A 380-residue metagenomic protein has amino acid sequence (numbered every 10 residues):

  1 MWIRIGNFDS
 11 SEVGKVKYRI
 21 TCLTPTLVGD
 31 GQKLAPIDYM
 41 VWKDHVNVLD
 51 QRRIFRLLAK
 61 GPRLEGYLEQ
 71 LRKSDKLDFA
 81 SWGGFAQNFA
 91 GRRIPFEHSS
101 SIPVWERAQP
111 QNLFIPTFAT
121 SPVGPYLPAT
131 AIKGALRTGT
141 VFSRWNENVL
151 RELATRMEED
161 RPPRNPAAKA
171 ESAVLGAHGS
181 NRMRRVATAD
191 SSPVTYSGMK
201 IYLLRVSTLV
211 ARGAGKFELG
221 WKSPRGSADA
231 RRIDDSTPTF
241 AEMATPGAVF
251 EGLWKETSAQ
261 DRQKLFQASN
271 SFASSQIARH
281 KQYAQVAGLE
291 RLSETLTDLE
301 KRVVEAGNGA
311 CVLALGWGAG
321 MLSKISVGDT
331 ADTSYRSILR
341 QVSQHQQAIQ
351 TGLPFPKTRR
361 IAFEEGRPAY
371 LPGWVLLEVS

Functional and structural regions predicted by a protein language model:
M1-S380: Basic, Gly/Ser/Thr-rich N-terminal segments that form RNA-phosphate-binding interfaces in CRISPR RAMP
